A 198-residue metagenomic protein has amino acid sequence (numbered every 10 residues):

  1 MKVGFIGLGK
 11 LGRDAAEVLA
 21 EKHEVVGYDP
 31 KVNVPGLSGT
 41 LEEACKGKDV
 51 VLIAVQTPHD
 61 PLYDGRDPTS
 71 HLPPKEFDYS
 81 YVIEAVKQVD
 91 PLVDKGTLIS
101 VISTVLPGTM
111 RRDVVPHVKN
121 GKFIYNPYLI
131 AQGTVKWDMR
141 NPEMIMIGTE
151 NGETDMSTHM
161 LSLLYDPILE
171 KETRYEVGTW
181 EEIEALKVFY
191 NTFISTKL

Functional and structural regions predicted by a protein language model:
M1-K46: NAD(P)+-binding Rossmann beta1-loop-alpha1 motif at the extreme N-terminus of oxidoreductases
L8, I102-S103, G178: Glycine- and other small-residue-rich loops at beta-strand/loop junctions that grip anionic moieties
G12, V34, L106-G108, E153-T154: Alpha-helix N-cap/loop-to-helix initiation residues
K46-G47, K95, N141: Alpha-helix C-terminal capping/helix-to-coil transition sites in glycosyltransferase folds
D49-V50, L98: Structural motif
I53-V55, S103, T149: Glycine-rich, N-terminal phosphate-binding loop of Rossmann-like dinucleotide-binding domains
H59-V135: Rossmann-like NAD(P)(H) cofactor-binding subdomain of soluble oxidoreductases
L92, R112-N126, I130-A131, V135-L198: Internal alpha-helical scaffold of NAD(P)-dependent oxidoreductase catalytic cores
